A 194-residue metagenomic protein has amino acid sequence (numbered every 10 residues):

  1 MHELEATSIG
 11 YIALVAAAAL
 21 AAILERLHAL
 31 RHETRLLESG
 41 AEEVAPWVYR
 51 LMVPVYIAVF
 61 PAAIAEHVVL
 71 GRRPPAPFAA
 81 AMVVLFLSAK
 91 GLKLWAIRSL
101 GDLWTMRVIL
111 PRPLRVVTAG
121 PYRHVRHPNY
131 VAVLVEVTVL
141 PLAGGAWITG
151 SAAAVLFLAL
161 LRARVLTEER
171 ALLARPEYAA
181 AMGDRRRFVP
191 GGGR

Functional and structural regions predicted by a protein language model:
M1-L14, A65-A81, L140-G150: Helix-coil boundary and interhelical linker segments in multi-pass alpha-helical membrane proteins
E5-S8, L20, L24, S88 (+1 more regions): A general boundary/transition motif marking the beginning of the first structured unit of a protein
V15-A29: N-terminal signal-anchor/start-transfer transmembrane helix
L27-V48, P75-R194: Cytosolic-biased juxtamembrane loops and peripheral soluble domains of multi-pass membrane proteins
A29, E42, F60-A63, H67-L70: Short helix-loop boundary/capping segments at the starts of domains
P46-V59: Interfacial helix-start motif at the membrane-water boundary
